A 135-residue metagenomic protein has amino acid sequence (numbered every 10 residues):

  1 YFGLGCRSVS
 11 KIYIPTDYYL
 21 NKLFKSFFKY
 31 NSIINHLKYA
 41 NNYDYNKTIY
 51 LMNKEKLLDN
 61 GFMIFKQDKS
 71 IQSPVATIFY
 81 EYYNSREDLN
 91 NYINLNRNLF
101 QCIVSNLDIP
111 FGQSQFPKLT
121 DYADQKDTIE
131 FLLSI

Functional and structural regions predicted by a protein language model:
Y1-I135: NAD(P)-dependent aldehyde/semialdehyde dehydrogenase
